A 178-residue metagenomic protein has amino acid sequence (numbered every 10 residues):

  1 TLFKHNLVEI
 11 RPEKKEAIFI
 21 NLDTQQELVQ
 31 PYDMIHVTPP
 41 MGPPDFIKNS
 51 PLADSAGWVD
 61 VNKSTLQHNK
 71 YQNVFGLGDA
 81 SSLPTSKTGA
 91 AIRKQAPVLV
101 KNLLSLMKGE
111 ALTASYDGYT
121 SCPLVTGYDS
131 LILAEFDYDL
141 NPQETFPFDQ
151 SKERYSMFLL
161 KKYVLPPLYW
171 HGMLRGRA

Functional and structural regions predicted by a protein language model:
T1-K4, E110-L112: Rossmann-like dinucleotide-binding cores of NAD(P)H-dependent redox enzymes
F3-E16: A conserved short coil-to-beta-strand element within the FAD-binding core of flavoproteins
L7, M34-G42, T120, T126-S130: Glycine-rich beta-alpha junction loops
I20-L28: A structured beta-alpha segment of the ubiquitous adenosine-cofactor-binding alpha/beta core
P31-K94, L104-S105: FAD-site-proximal beta/loop scaffold in flavoenzymes
G57-F75, T126-F146: FAD-binding beta-loop-beta segment adjacent to the flavin cofactor pocket
L77-T126, L133-E135: A conserved FAD-binding loop/helix module that cradles the flavin
L133-A178: C-terminal auxiliary extensions adjacent to catalytic cores
